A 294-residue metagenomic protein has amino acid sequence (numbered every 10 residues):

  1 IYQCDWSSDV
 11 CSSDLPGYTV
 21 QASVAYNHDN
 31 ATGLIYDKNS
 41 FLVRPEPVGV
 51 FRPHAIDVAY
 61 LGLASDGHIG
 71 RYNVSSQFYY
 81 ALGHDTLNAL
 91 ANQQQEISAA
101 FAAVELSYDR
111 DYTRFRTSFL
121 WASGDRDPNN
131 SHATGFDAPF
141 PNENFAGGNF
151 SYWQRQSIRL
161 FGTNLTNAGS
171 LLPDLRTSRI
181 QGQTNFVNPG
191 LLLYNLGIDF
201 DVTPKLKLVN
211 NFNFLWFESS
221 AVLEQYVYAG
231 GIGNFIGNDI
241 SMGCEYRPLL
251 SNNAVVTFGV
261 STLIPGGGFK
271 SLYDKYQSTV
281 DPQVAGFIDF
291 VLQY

Functional and structural regions predicted by a protein language model:
I1-C11: Single conserved hydrophobic/aromatic residue that forms the stacking wall/gate of nucleotide- or nucleobase-binding
S7-S8, D57-L61, H68-G70, E96-A102 (+4 more regions): Residues that define the transmembrane beta-barrel architecture of outer-membrane proteins
D9-D14, A64-H68, S107-D109, G197-D199 (+2 more regions): Transmembrane beta-barrel domains of outer membrane proteins
L15-V20, R71-S75, Y112-F115, P204-L208 (+1 more regions): Repeated loop/turn-to-beta-strand initiation elements of outer-membrane beta-barrel proteins
V20-V24, S76-F78, L106, F115-T117 (+5 more regions): Membrane-embedded beta-strand positions of outer-membrane beta-barrel proteins
V24-N30, I69, Y80-H84, R110 (+5 more regions): Transmembrane beta-strands of outer-membrane beta-barrel pores
I35-F51, G83-L196, L223: Extracellular/periplasmic loop regions
V58-A103, M242, A254-L263: Surface-exposed extracellular loop regions of Gram-negative outer-membrane beta-barrel proteins
